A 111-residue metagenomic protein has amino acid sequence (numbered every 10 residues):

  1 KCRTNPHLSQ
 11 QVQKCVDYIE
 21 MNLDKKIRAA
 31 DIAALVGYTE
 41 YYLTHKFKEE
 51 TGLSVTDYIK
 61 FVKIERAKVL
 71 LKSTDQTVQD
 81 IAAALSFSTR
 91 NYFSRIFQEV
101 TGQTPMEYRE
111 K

Functional and structural regions predicted by a protein language model:
K1-Q10, D17, Y42-T44: An amphipathic alpha-helical interaction segment
N5-V12, A29, R90: Short, structured helix-loop boundary elements
L8-V16, K60-I64, K68: Short, leucine-enriched amphipathic alpha-helices that occur as contiguous helical runs
Y18-N22, K26-I64, Q76, A82-E107: Basic/polar phosphate-binding segments, predominantly the helix-turn-helix DNA-binding elements of transcriptional
